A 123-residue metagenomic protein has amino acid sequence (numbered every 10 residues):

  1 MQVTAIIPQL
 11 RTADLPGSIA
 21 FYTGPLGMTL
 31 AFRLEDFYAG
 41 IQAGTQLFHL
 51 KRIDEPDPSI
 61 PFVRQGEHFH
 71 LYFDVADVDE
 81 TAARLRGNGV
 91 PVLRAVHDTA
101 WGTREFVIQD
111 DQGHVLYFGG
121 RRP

Functional and structural regions predicted by a protein language model:
M1-I7, T29-D74, D79-Q109, G119-P123: Vicinal oxygen chelate
T12-D14: Conserved beta-strand-loop-alpha-helix junction that forms the acyl-donor binding cleft
S18, Y22-T23, L85, D110-G113: Conserved active-site tyrosine of GNAT-family acetyltransferases
